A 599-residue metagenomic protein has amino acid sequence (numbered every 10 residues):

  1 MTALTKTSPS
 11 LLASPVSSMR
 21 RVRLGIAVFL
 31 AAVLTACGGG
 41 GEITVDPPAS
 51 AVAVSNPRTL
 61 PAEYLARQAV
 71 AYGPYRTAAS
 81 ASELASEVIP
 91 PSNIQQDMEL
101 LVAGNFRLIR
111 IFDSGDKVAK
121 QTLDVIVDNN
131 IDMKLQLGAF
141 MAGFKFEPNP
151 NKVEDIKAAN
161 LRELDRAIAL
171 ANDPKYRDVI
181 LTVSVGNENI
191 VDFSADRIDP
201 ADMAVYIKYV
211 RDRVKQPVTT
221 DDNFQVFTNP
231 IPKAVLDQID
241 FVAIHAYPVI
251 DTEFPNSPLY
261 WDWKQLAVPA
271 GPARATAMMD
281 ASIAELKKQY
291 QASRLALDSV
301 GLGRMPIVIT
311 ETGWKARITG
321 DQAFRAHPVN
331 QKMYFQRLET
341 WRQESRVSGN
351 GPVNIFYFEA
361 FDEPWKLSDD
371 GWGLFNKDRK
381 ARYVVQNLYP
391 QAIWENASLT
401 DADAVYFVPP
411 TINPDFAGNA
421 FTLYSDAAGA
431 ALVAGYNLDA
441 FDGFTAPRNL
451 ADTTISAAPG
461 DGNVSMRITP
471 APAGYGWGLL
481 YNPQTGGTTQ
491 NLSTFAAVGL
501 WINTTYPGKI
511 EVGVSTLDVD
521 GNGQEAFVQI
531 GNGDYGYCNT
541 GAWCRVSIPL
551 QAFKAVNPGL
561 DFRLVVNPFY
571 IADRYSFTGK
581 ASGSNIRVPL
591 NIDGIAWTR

Functional and structural regions predicted by a protein language model:
V33-A36: C-terminal motif of bacterial Sec signal peptides marking the signal peptidase cleavage site
G38-G41: Bacterial signal peptide processing site
A51-P61, S82-E83, G320-N330, R337 (+1 more regions): Aromatic-rich peripheral "rim/lid" segments of glycoside hydrolase catalytic domains that contact and position glycan
Y64-G138, E147: N-terminal carbohydrate-binding/catalytic regions of secreted carbohydrate-active enzymes
I109, V183, V242, I309 (+1 more regions): Conserved, mostly hydrophobic/aromatic
S114, K120-Q216, I309, D534 (+1 more regions): Substrate-binding cleft of extracellular glycoside hydrolase catalytic domains
A195-V308, T319: Noncatalytic carbohydrate-binding groove/subsite architecture in carbohydrate-active enzymes
F407-R599: Beta-rich carbohydrate-recognition modules and glycan-binding surfaces
